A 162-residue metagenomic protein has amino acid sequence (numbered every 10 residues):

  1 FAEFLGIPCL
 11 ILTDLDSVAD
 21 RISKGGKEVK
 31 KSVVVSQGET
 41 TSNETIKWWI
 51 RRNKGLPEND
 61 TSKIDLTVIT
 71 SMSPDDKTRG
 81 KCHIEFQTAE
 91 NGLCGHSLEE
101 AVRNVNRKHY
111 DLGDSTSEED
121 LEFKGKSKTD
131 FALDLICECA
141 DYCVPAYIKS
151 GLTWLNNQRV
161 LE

Functional and structural regions predicted by a protein language model:
F1-E162: Acidic, divalent-metal-binding catalytic cores of TOPRIM and closely related two-metal-ion phosphodiester/pyrophosphate
